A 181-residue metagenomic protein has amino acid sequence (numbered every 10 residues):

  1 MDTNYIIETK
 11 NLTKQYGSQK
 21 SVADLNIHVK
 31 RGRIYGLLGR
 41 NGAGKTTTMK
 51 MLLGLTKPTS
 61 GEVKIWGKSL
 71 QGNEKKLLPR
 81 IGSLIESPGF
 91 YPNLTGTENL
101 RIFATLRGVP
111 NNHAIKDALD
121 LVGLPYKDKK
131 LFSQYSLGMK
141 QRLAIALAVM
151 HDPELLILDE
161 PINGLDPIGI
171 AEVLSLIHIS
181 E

Functional and structural regions predicted by a protein language model:
N4-I7, K14-L176, S180: ABC transporter nucleotide-binding domains
